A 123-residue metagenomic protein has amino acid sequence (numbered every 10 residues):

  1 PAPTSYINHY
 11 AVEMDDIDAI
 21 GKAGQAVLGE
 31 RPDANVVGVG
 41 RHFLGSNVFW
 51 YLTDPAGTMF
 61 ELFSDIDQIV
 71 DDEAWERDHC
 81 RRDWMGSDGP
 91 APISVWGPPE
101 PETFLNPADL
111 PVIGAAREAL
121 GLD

Functional and structural regions predicted by a protein language model:
T4: Long C-terminal interaction/binding lobes of large macromolecular proteins
N8: Long, contiguous binding/interaction regions
V12-M59, S64-D123: Vicinal oxygen chelate
